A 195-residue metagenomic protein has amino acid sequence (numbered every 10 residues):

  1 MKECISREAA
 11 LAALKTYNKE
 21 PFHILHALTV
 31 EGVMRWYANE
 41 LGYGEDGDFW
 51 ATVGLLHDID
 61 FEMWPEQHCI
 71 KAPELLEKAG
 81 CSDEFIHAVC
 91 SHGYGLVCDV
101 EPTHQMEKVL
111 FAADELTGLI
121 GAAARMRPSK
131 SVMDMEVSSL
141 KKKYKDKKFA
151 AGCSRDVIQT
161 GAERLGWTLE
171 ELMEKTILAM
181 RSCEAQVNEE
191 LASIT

Functional and structural regions predicted by a protein language model:
M1-W64: Acidic/His-rich, divalent-metal-binding segments that scaffold phosphate/diphosphate chemistry
I5, A9, L25-T29, Q67 (+7 more regions): Conserved active-site and cofactor/substrate-binding residues in soluble primary-metabolism enzymes
K15, L28-R35, I70-P73, I120-A123 (+3 more regions): Predominant activation on well-ordered alpha-helical scaffold segments within soluble catalytic domains
K15, N39, E77, K145 (+1 more regions): Short polybasic/polar patches that bind polyanions
Y43-A150, Q159: Divalent metal-dependent catalytic cores for phosphoryl transfer on phosphate-bearing substrates
S138-T195: A structured, mid-to-C-terminal "fold-capping" secondary-structure block
